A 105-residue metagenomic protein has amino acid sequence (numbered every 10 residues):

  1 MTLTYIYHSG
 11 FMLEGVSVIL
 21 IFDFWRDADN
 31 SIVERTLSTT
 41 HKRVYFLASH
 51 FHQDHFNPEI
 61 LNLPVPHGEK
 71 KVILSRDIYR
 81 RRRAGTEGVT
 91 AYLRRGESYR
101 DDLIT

Functional and structural regions predicted by a protein language model:
M1-T4: Extreme N-terminal starter segment of soluble prokaryotic enzymes
I6, L47, S75: Active-site-adjacent beta-strand anchor residues
Y7-S9, D102: Residue-level marker for the onset of beta-strands and adjacent loop->beta junctions in well-ordered domains
S9-G10, K70: Small-side-chain structural scaffolding
G10-Q53, P58-V65: Pre-active-site segment of Zn-dependent metallo-hydrolases
K70-T105: Metallo-beta-lactamase
